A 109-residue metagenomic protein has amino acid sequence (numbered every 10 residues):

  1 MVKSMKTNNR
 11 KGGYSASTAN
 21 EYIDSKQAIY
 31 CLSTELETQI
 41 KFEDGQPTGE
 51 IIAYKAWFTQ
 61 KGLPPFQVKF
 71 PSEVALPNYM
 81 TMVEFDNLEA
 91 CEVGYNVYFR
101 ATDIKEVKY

Functional and structural regions predicted by a protein language model:
M1-Y109: OB-fold and OB-like single-stranded nucleic-acid-recognition modules and their adjacent interaction interfaces
